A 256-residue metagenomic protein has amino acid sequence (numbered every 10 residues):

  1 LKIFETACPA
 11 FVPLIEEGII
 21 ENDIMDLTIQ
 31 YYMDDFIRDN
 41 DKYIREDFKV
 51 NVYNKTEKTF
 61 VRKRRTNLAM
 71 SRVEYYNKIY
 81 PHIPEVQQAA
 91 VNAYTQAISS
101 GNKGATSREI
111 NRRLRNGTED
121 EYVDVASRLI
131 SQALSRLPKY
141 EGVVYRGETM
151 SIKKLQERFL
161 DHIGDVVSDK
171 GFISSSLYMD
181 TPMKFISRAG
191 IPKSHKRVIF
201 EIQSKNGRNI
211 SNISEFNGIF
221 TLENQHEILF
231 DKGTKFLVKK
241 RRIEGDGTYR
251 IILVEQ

Functional and structural regions predicted by a protein language model:
L1-Q256: Mono-ADP-ribosyltransferase
